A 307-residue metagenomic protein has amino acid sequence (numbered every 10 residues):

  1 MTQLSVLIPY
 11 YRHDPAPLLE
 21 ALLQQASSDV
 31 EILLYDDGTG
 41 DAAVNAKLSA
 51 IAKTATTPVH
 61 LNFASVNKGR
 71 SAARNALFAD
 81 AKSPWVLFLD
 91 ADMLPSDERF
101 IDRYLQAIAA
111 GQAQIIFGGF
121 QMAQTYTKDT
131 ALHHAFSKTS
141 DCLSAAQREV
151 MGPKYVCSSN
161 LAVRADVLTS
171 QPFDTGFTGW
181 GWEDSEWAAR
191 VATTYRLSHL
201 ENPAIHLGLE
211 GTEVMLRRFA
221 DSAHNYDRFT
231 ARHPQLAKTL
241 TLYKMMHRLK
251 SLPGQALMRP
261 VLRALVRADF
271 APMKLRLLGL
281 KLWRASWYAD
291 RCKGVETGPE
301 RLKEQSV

Functional and structural regions predicted by a protein language model:
R12-A26: Short, well-formed alpha-helical segments that are part of the catalytic scaffolds of diverse glycosyltransferases
L22-F63: Acidic donor-binding segment of Leloir-type glycosyltransferases
A64-A81: Glycine-rich, basic loop-to-helix element that forms the pyrophosphate-binding segment of sugar-nucleotide handling
V86: Short aromatic/hydrophobic "clamp" motif used to bind/position activated sugar donors
L94, R99-A131: Conserved donor NDP-sugar-binding/catalytic core segment of glycosyltransferases
S144-V163, G179: A recurrent flexible, glycine/aromatic-enriched loop bordering the glycosyltransferase active site that acts as
G179-W187: Acidic donor-binding loop at a coil-to-helix junction in glycosyltransferase catalytic cores that engages
A220-H224, K238-V307: Non-catalytic, C-terminal membrane-associated alpha-helical segments of glycosyltransferases
